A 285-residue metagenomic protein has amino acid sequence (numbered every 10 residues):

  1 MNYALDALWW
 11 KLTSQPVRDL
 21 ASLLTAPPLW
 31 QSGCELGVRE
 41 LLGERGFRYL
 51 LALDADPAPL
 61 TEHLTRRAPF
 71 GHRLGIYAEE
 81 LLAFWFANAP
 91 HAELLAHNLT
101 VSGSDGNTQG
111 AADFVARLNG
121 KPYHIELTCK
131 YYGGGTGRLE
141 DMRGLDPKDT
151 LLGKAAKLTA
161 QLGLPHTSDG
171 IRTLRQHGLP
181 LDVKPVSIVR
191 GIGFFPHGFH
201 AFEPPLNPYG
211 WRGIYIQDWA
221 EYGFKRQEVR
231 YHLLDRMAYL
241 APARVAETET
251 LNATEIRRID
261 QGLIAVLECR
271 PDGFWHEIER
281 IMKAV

Functional and structural regions predicted by a protein language model:
M1-V285: Intrinsically disordered, low-complexity Ser/Thr/Pro/Gly-rich regulatory segments
